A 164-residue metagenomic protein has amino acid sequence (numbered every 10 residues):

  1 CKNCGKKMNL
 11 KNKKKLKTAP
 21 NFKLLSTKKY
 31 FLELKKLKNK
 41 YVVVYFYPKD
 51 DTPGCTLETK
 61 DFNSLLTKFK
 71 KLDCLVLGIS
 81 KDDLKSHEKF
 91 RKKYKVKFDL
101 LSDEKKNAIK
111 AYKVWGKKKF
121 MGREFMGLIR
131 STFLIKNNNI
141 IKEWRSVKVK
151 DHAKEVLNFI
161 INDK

Functional and structural regions predicted by a protein language model:
C1-K164: Chalcogenol-based redox active-site neighborhoods
